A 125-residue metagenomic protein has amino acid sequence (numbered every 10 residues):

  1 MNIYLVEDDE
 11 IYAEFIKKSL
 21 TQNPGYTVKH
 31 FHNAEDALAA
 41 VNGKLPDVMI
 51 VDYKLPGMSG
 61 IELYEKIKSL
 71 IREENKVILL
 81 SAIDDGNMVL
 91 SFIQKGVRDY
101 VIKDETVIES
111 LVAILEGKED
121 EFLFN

Functional and structural regions predicted by a protein language model:
E7: Conserved acidic carboxylate
E10-K29: Two-component/phosphorelay signaling modules centered on CheY-like receiver
H30-V48: Acidic, metal-coordinating helix/loop segments flanking the phosphotransfer/catalytic sites of two-component signaling
N33, S59-E62: Acidic catalytic/metal-coordinating carboxylates
D52: Active-site residues of response regulator receiver
P56, D85: The feature encodes the CheY-like receiver
I61-E73: Short amphipathic alpha-helix used as the core "switch/output" element in two-component signaling
